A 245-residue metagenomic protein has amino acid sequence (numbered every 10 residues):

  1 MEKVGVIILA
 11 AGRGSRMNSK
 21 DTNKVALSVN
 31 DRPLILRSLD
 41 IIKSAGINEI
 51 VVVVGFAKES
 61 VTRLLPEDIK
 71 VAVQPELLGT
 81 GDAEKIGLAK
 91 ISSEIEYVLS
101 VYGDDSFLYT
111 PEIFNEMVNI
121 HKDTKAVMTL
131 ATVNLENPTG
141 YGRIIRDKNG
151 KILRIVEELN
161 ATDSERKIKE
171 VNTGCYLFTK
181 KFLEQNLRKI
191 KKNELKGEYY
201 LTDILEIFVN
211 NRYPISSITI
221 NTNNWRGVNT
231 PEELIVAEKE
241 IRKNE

Functional and structural regions predicted by a protein language model:
E2-T62, I69-V73, F114-I120: N-terminal glycine-rich phosphate-binding loop and ensuing alpha1 helix
K3, N48-I50, Y97, V127 (+1 more regions): Residues at the starts of beta-strands that form the adenosine-phosphate
V6-I8, V52, S100, M128-A131 (+1 more regions): Structural beta-sheet core signal
G12, D104, T230: Active-site glycine-centered loops adjacent to acidic/histidine catalytic or metal-binding residues that shape
A26, I144-R146, S217: A structural signal for short hydrophobic beta-strand segments in well-ordered beta-sheet cores
V61-K148, L177, Q185-K189: Conserved beta-loop-beta/alpha segment of the NTase-like Rossmann-fold superfamily that binds/positions NTPs
K151-R226, P231-E245: Catalytic-core segments of class I nucleotidyltransferases/pyrophosphorylases that form NMP-activated intermediates
